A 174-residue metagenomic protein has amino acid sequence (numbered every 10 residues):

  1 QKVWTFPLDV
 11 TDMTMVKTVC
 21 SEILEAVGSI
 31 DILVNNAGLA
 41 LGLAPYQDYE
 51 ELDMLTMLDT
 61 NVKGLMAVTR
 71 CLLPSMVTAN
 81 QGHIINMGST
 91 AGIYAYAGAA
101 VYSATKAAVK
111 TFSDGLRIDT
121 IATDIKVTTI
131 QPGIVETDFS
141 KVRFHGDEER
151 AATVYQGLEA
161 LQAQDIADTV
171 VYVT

Functional and structural regions predicted by a protein language model:
P7-V19, E51: The beta1-alpha1 cofactor-binding region of Rossmann-like NAD(H)/NADP(H)-dependent oxidoreductases
A44-Y46, D53-L55: Substrate-binding pocket helix/loop in short-chain dehydrogenase/reductase
Q47, Y96-A100: Active-site loop immediately N-terminal to the catalytic Tyr-X3-Lys motif of short-chain dehydrogenase/reductase
T69, T105: Active-site helix of classical SDR
S89: Residue(s) in the substrate-gating loop at a strand-loop-helix junction that position the organic substrate next
Y94, G115-I125: Active-site-adjacent segment of SDR/Rossmann-fold oxidoreductases
I125, T129-G133, E149-T174: C-terminal helical subdomain
